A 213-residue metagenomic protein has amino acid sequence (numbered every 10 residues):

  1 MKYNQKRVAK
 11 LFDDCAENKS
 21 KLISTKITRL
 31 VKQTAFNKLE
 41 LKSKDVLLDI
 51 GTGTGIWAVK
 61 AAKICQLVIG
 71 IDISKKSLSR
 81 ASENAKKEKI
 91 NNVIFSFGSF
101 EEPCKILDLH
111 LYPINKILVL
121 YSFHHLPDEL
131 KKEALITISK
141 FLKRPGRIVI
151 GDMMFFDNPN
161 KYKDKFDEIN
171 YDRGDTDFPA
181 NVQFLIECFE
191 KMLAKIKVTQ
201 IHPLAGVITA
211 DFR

Functional and structural regions predicted by a protein language model:
M1-L41: Conserved class I S-adenosyl-L-methionine
K44-G53: Conserved class I S-adenosyl-L-methionine
T54-P103: Class I SAM-dependent methyltransferase SAM/SAH-binding core
E102-L111: Short conserved loop adjoining the S-adenosyl-L-methionine
L118: A conserved beta-strand element that flanks and buttresses the S-adenosyl-L-methionine
Y121-S122: Short catalytic micro-motifs in class I SAM-dependent methyltransferases
K132-R144: A short glycine-rich, Lys/Arg-flanked "PGG" loop and its adjoining helix->strand segment in the class I
V149-I201: C-terminal alpha-helical "lid/dimerization" subdomain adjacent to the S-adenosyl-L-methionine
